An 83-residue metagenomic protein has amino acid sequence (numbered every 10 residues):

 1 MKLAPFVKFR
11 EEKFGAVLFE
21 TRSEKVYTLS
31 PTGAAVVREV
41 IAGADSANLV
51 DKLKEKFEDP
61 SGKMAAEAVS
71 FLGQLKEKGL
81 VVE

Functional and structural regions predicted by a protein language model:
M1-A34, R38-I41: Acidic, low-complexity/disordered tracts enriched in E/D and polar residues
K25-E83: Long, charge-rich, low-complexity alpha-helical segments
